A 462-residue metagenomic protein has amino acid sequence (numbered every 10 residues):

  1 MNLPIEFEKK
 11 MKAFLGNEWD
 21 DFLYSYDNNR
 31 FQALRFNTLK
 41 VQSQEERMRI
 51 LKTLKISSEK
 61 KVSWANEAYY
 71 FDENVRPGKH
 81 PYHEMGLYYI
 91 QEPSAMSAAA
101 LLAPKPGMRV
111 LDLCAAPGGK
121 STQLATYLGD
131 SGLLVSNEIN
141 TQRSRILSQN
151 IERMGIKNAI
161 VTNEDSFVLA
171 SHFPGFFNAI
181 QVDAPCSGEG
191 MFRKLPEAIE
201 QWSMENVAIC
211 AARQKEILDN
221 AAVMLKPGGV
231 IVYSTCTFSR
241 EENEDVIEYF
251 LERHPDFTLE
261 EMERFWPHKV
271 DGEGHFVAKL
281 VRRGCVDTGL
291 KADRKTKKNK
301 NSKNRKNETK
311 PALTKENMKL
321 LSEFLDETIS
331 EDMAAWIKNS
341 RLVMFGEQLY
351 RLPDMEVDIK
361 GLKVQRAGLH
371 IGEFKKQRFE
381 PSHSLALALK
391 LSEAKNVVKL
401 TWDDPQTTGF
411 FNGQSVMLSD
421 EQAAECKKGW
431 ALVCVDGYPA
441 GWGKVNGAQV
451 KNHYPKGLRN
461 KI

Functional and structural regions predicted by a protein language model:
M1-Q42, R47-T53, G284-I462: Polybasic, low-complexity RNA-engagement segments
S63-P104, L147, K157, V445 (+2 more regions): Class I SAM-dependent transferase core
K105-P106, A170-Q181: A short acidic, Gly/Pro-enriched loop at the edge of an enzyme's catalytic core that lines a small-molecule cofactor
G107-A116: Conserved class I S-adenosyl-L-methionine
P117-D130: Conserved SAM-binding loop of SAM-dependent methyltransferases across substrates and taxa, primarily the Class I
L128-G129, L225-P227: Helix-to-beta-strand junctions that scaffold the AdoMet/dcAdoMet cofactor pocket in Class I SAM-dependent enzymes
N137-G175: S-adenosyl-L-methionine
Q142, N178-D219, V232, C236-N243: Mobile active-site "lid"/loop adjacent to the S-adenosyl-L-methionine
